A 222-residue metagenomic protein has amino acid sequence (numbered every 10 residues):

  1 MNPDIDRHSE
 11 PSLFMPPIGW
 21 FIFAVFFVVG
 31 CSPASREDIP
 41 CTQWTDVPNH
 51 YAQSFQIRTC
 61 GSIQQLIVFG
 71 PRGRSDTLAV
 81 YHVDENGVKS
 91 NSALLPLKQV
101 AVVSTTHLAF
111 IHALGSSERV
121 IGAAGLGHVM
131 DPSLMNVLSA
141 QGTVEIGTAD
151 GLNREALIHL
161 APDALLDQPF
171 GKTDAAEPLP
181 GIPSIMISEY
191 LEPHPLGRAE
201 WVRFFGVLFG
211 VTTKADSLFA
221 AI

Functional and structural regions predicted by a protein language model:
M1-M15: N-terminal secretory signal peptides that target proteins for export/translocation
P11-F14, W20, G171: Intrinsic structural disorder/low-complexity segments
I18-V29: Bacterial N-terminal signal peptides
S32-A34: Bacterial signal peptide processing site
R36-C41, A93, V137-S139, E177-P178 (+1 more regions): N-terminal start-of-chain detector that recognizes signal peptides and the immediate post-cleavage beginning
R36-I63: Start-of-domain marker
Q64-G171: A short, structured surface patch at a secondary-structure boundary
Q99, G142-E145, N153-I222: Extracytoplasmic substrate-binding proteins
